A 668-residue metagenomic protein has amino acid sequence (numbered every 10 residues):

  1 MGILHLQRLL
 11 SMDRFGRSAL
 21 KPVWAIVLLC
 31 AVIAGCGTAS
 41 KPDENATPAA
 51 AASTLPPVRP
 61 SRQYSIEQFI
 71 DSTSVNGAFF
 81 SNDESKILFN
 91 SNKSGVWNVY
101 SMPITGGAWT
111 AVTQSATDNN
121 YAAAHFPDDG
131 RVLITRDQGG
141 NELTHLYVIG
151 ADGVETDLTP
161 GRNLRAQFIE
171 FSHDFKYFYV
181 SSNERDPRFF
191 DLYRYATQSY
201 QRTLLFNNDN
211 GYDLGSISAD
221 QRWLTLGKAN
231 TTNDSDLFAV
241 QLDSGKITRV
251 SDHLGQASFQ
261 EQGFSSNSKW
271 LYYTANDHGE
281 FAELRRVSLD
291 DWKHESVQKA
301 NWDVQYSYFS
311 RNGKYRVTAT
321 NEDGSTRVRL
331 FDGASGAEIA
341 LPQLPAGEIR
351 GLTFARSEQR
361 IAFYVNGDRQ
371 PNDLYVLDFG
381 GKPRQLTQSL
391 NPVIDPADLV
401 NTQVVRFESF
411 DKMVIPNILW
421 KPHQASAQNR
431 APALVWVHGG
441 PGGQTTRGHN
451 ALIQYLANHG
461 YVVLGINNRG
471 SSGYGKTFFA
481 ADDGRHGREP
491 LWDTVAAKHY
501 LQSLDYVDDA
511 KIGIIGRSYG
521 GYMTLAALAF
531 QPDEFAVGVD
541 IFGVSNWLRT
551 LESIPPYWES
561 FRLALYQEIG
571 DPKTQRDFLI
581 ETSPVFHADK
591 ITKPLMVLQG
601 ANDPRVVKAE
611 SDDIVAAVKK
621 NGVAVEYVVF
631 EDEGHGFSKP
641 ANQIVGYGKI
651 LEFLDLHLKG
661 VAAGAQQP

Functional and structural regions predicted by a protein language model:
M1-L20: N-terminal secretory signal peptides that target proteins for export/translocation
I33-G35: C-terminal motif of bacterial Sec signal peptides marking the signal peptidase cleavage site
G37-S40: Bacterial signal peptide processing site
P48-Q63, N90-A111, R131, D137-D157 (+8 more regions): Beta-propeller blade-edge and WD-like acidic-aromatic loop motif
S53-I66, I70, D290, S307-A319 (+10 more regions): Extracellular/periplasmic ectodomains of large secreted or surface enzymes and adhesion receptors
S72-N90, A116-R136, L146, R162-S181 (+10 more regions): Conserved beta-propeller blade repeats
Q388-A510, R517-S518, E552-R562: Cap/lid segment of the alpha/beta-hydrolase catalytic domain
N468-P668: Active-site-proximal cap/loop segments of hydrolase catalytic domains
